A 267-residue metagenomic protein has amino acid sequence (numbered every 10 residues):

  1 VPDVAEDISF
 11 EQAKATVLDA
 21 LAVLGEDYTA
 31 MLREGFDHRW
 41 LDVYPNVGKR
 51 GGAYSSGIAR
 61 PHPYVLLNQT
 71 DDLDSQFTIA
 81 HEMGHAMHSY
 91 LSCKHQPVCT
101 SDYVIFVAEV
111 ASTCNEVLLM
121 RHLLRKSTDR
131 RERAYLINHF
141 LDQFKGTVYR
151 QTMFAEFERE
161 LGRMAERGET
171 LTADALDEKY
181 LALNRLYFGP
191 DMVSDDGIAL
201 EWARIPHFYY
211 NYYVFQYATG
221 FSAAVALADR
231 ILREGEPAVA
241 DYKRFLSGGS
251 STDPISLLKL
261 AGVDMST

Functional and structural regions predicted by a protein language model:
V1, E34-Y44, V104, L136 (+5 more regions): A glycine-rich phosphate-binding loop feature that marks nucleotide/adenosyl-phosphate handling sites
V1-A20, H88, L141-T147, T152 (+1 more regions): Long, K/E/R/D-enriched contiguous segments that form extended
V1-E6, A22, E26, R60-L73 (+4 more regions): Glycine- and acidic
V1-Y64: Contiguous, non-catalytic segments that form substrate-binding/exosite surfaces or channel walls
V23-A30, S56, H85, S89-P97 (+1 more regions): Conserved helix-loop functional segments at active or binding sites
T70-S92, E109-S112, V117, F157 (+1 more regions): Active-site recognition of the HExxH zinc-binding catalytic motif
I79, M87, R125, R130 (+1 more regions): C-terminal, non-catalytic "cap/extension" segments appended to globular domains
S92, Y103-R131, F140-G146, G220: Post-HExxH zinc-binding segment in Zn-dependent metallohydrolases
